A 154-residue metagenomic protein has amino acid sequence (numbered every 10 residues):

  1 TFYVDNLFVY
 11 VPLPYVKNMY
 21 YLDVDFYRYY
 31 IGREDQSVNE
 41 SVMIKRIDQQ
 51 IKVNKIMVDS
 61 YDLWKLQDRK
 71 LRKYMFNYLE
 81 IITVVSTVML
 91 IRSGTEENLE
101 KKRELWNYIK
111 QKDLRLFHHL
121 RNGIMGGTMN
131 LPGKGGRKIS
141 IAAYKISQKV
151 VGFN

Functional and structural regions predicted by a protein language model:
T1-V42: Conserved nucleotide-sugar donor-binding catalytic segment
F8, V53, L79: Catalytic-loop motifs flanking and including active-site residues across diverse enzymes
V24-R33, N39-L66, V85, M89-R115: Catalytic core of nucleotide-sugar-dependent glycosyltransferases
Q67-K73, F117: Short, surface-exposed acidic
L71-N77, L99-R103: Short, charged, amphipathic alpha-helical segments
Y74-M89: Amphipathic alpha-helical repeat scaffolds of TPR domains
R92-N154: Membrane-interface aromatic/basic loop that binds lipid-linked glycans or pyrophosphate carriers, typified by
